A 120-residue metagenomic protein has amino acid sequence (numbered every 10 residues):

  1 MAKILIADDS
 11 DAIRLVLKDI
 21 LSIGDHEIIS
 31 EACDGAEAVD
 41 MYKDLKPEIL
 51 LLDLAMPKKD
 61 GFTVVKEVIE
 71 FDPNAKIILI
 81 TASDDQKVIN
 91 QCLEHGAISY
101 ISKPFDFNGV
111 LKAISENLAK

Functional and structural regions predicted by a protein language model:
D11-S30, H95: Two-component/phosphorelay signaling modules centered on CheY-like receiver
D34-E37, D60-T63: Acidic catalytic/metal-coordinating carboxylates
L45-L51: Active-site beta3 strand of CheY-like receiver
P57: The feature encodes the CheY-like receiver
S83-D84: Short, conserved "switch-loop" micro-motifs in signal-transduction and mechanochemical regulators
F105-S115: C-terminal output helix
